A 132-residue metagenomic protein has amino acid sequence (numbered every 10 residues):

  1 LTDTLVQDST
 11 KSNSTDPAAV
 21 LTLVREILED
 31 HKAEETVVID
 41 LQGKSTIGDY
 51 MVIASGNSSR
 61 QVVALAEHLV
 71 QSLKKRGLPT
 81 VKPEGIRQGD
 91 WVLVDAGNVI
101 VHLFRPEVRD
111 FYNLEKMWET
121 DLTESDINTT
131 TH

Functional and structural regions predicted by a protein language model:
L1-V38, Q42-G43, N57-A64, Q71 (+3 more regions): Long, contiguous binding/interaction regions
G43-T46, M51: Active-site neighborhood of thiol-dependent amide/isopeptide-bond enzymes
I53-S55: Short hydrophobic/aromatic beta-strand micro-patches that form the beta-sheet surface supporting nucleotide- or nucleic
P79: Basic, polyanion-binding surface patches
D90-V92: Acidic pyrophosphate-coordinating catalytic loop
V94-A96: Active-site beta-strand termini and strand-to-loop segments that position acidic
